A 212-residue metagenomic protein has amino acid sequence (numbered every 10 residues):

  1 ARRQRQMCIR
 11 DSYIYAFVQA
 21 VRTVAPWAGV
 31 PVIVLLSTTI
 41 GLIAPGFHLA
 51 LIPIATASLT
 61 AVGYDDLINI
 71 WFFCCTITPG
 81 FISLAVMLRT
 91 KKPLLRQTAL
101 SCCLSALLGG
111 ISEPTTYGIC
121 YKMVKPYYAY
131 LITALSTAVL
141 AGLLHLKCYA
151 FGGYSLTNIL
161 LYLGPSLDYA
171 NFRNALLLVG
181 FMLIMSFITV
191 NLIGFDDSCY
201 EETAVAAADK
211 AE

Functional and structural regions predicted by a protein language model:
Q4-I9: Short, small-residue-biased leader/transition segments that mark boundaries at the very start of proteins
R10-A25, A55-L59, C103, C120: Hydrophobic alpha-helical segments of integral membrane proteins, encompassing both true transmembrane helices
I14, T38, L42, G46 (+5 more regions): Alpha-helical membrane-inserting segments
V21-V34, G63-W71, Y169-R173: Membrane-interfacial loop-to-helix junctions in multi-pass transporters
L35-H48, L59-G63, A106-G109, A141: Transmembrane alpha-helix interface/packing and boundary motifs in multi-pass membrane proteins, characterized by
F47, L51-A55, C75-I82, L104-G109 (+1 more regions): Pore- and pathway-forming membrane helices of multi-pass small-molecule/ion transporters and channels
T56-A134: Helix-loop-helix junctions within the multi-pass membrane cores of secondary transporters/permeases
P114-E212: Transmembrane alpha-helical segments and their short flanking loops that form helix-hairpins/helix-helix interfaces
